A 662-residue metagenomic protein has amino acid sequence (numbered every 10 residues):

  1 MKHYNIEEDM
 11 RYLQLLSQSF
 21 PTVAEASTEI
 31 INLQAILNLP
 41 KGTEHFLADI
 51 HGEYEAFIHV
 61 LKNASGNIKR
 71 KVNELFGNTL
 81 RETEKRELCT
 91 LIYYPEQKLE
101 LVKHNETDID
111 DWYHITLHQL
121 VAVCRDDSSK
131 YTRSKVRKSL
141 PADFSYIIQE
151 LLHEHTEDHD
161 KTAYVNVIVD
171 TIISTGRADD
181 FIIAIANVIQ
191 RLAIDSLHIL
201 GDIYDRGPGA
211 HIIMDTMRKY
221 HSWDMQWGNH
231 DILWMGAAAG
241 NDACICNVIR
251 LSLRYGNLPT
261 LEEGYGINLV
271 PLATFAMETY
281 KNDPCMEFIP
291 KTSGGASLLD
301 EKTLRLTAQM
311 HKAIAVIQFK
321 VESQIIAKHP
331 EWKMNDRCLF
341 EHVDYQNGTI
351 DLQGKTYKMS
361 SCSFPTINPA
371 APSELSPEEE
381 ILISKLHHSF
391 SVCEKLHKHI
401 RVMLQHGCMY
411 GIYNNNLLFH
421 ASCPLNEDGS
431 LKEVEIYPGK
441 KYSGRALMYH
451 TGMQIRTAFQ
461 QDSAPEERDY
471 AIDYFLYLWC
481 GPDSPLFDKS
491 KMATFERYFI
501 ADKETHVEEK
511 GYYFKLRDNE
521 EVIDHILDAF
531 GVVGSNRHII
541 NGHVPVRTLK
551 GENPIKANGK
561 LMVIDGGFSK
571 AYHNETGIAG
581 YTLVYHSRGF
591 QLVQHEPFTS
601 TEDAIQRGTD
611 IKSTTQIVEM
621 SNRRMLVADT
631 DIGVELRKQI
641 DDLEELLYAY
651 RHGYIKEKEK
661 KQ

Functional and structural regions predicted by a protein language model:
M1-Q662: Feature recognizes metal-dependent phosphohydrolase scaffolds
